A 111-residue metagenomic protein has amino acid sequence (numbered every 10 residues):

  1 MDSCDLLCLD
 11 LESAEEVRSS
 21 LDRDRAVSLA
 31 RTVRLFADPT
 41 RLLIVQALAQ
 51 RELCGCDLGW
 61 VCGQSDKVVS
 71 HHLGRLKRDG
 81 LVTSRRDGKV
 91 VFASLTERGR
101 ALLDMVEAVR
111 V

Functional and structural regions predicted by a protein language model:
M1-F36, A101, V106: N-terminal leader segment of winged-helix/HTH proteins
R23, V27-K67, D87, V91-R98: N-terminal helix-turn-helix DNA-binding core of bacterial DNA-binding proteins
P39, L76, M105: Solvent-exposed, charged/polar functional surfaces in cytosolic regulatory/catalytic domains
E52-L53, K77, E107: Residue-level detector of secondary-structure transition/capping positions
W60, K77-R78: Alpha-helical residues within the helix-turn-helix
H72: Residues within the DNA-recognition helix of helix-turn-helix
R110-V111: …primarily DNA-binding HTH/wHTH and HhH modules…
